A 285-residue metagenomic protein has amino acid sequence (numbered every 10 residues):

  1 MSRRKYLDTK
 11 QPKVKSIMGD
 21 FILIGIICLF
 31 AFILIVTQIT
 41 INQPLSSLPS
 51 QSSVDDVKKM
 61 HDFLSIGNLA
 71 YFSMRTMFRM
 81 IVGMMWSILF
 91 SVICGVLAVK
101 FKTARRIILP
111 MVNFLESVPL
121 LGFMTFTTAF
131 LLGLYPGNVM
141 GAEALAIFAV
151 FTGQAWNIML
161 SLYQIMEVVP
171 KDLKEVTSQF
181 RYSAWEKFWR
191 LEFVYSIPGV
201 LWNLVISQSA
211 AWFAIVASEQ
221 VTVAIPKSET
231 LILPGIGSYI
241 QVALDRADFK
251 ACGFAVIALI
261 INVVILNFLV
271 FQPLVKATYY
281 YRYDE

Functional and structural regions predicted by a protein language model:
M1-V82, M140-E143, F268-E285: N-terminal, non-cleaved signal-anchor transmembrane helix
I24-V36, T128-L132, A255-L266: Hydrophobic core segments of alpha-helical transmembrane domains in multi-pass membrane transport and ion-translocation
Y71-G83, V112-E116, W185, W189-I206 (+2 more regions): Alpha-helical transmembrane segments of multi-pass membrane proteins
V82-V112, T125: Transmembrane-helix boundary motif in ABC transporter permease subunits
N113-Q154: Generic hydrophobic transmembrane alpha-helix motif, especially the helices
V139-S207: Membrane-cytosol interface at the C-terminal ends of specific transmembrane alpha-helices in multi-pass membrane
N203-V264: Non-cytoplasmic
